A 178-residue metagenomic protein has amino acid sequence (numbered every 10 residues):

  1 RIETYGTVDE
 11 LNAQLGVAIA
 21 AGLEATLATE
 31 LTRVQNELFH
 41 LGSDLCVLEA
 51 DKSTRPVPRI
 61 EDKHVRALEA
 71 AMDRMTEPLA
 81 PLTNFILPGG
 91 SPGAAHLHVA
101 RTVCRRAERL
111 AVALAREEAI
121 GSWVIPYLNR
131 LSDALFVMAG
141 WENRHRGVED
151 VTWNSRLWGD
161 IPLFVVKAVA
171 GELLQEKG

Functional and structural regions predicted by a protein language model:
R1-G178: Phosphate/pyrophosphate-binding loop motifs in nucleotide- or prenyl diphosphate-using proteins
